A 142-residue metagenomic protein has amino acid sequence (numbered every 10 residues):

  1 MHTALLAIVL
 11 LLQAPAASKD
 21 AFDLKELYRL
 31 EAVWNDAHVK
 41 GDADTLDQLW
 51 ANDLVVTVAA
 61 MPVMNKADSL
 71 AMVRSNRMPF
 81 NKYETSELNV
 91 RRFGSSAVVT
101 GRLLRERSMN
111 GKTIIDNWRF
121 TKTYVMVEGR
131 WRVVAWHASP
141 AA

Functional and structural regions predicted by a protein language model:
H2-A4, I8-N52, R92-S95, R132: Short, low-complexity N-terminal intrinsically disordered segments enriched in polar/charged residues
A21-Y28, D42-F93, N110-D116: A solvent-exposed, acidic/Ser-Thr-rich amphipathic alpha-helical stretch
W50, L103-R105, H137-P140: Short beta-strand segments enriched in hydrophobic/aromatic residues within well-folded beta-rich domains
L54, G101, K122: Conserved GNAT-family N-acetyltransferase fold
S95-L103: A short hydrophobic beta-strand element
V98, N117-A142: Short beta-strand edge/turn micro-motifs at domain boundaries
R105-M109, Y124: Beta-strand elements of well-folded, non-transmembrane domains
